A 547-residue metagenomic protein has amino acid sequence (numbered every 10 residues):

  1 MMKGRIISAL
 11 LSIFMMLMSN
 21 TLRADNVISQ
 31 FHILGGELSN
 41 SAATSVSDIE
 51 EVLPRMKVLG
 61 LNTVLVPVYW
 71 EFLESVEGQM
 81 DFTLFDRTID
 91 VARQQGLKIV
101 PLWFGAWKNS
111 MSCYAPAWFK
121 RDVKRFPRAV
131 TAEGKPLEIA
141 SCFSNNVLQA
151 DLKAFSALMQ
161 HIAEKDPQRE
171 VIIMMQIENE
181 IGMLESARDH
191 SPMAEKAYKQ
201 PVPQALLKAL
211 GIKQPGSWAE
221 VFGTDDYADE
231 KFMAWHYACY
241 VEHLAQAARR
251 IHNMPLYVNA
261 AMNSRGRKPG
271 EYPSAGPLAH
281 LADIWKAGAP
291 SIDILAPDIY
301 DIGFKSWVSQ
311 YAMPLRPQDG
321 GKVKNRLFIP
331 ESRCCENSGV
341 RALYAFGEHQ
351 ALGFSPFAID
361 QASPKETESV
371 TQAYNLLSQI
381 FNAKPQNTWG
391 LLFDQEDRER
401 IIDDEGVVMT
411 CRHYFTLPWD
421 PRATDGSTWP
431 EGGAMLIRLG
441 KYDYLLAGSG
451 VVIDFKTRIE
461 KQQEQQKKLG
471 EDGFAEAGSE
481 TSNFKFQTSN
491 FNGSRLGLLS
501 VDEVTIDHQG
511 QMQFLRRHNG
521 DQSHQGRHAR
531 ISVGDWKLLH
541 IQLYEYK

Functional and structural regions predicted by a protein language model:
I7-A24, T481-N490: Short, basic, low-complexity termini and linkers enriched in Ser/Thr/Gly/Pro that act as targeting/leader peptides
I13, T21-N62: N-terminal carbohydrate-binding accessory modules
I33-S45, P67-F85, A132-K153, H161 (+5 more regions): The substrate-binding groove and active-site-proximal loops of carbohydrate-active enzymes, especially glycoside
D48-R125, A234-N253: Aromatic-lined substrate-binding rim segments of carbohydrate-active enzymes
L97, H243-N253, A279-N387: Catalytic-core region of carbohydrate-active enzymes that cleave or remodel glycosidic bonds
R125-A282: Polysaccharide-binding and catalytic clefts of secreted carbohydrate-active enzymes
G339-Q462, G473: Aromatic- and carboxylate-lined catalytic core of secreted/periplasmic carbohydrate-active enzymes
P421-T428, Y444-K547: C-terminal beta-sandwich/jelly-roll accessory domains of carbohydrate-active enzymes
